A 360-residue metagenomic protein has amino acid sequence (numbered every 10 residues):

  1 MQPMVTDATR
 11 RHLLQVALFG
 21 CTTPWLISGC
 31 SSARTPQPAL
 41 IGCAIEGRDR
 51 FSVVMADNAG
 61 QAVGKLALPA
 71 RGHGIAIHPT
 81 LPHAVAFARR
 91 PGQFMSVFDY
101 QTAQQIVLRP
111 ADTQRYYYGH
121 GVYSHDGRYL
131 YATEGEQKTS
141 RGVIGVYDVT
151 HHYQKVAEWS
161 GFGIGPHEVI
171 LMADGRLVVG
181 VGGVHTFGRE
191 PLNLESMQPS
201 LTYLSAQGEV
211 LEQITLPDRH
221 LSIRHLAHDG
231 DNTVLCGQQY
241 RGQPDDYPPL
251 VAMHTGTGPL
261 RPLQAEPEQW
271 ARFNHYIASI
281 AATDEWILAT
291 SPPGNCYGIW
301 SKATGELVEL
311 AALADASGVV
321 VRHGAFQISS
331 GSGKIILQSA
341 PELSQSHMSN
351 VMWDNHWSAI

Functional and structural regions predicted by a protein language model:
M1-A33: N-terminal export signals
K65-P69, R109-T113, E158-F162, I214-R219 (+2 more regions): Surface loop/turn motifs at the tips and blade-to-blade linkers of beta-strand repeat domains
L68-I77, L81-V97, T102-Y123: Blade-loop segments of beta-propeller domains
A70-I77, Y116-V122, I164-I170, L221-L226 (+3 more regions): Repeated scaffold domains used in trafficking and secretory/extracellular systems, primarily beta-propellers
P79-T80, H125-D126, M172-D174, D229-G230 (+2 more regions): Residue-level detector of Asp-centered blade-edge/turn motifs that repeat once per structural unit in beta-propeller
Q114-H120, T133-M172: Asp-box/WD-like beta-propeller blade repeats and closely related beta-sheet repeat scaffolds
T133-E136, V179-M197, G237-P248: Short, conserved, GDST-rich strand-edge loop motifs in beta-rich repeat architectures
I144-V149, S196-A206, P249-G256: Beta-propeller blade signature
